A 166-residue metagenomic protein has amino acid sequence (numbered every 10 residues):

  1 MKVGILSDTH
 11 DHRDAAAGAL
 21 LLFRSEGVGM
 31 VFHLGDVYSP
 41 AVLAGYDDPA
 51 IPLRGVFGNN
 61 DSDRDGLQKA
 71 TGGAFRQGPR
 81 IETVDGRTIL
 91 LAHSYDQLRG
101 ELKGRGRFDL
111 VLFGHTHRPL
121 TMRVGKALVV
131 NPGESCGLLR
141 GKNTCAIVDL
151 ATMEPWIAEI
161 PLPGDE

Functional and structural regions predicted by a protein language model:
M1-D48, S62-G73, K142-T144, P161 (+1 more regions): N-terminal active-site segment of His-dependent metallophosphoesterases
L6-D8, M30-D36, L53-N59, L90-H93 (+2 more regions): Active-site neighborhood of phospho(di)ester-bond hydrolases with catalytic His/Asp-centered motifs
H10-A15, Y38-A41, N60-G66, D96-E101 (+2 more regions): Active-site environment of divalent metal-dependent phosphoester hydrolases
S25, G78-D85, K103, R123-G125 (+1 more regions): Binuclear metal-dependent phosphoesterase catalytic core
E26, I51, G106: Structured loop/turn residues at beta-strand edges in well-structured enzyme cores
L43-V56, A127: Short acidic, glycine/proline-enriched helix-loop-strand junctions
A50-Q97: Helix-adjacent hinge/juxtasegments
T71, F108-L110: Structural recognition of alpha->loop->beta junctions
